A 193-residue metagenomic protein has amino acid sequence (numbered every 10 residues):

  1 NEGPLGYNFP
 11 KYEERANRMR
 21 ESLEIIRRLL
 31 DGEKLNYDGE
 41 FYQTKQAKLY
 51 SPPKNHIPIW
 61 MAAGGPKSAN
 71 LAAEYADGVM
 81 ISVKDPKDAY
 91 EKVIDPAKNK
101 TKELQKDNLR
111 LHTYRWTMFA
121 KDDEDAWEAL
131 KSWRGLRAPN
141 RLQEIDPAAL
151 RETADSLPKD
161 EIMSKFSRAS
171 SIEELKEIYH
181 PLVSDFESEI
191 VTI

Functional and structural regions predicted by a protein language model:
N1-I193: Active-site-adjacent structural elements that line small-molecule/cofactor binding pockets in enzymes
